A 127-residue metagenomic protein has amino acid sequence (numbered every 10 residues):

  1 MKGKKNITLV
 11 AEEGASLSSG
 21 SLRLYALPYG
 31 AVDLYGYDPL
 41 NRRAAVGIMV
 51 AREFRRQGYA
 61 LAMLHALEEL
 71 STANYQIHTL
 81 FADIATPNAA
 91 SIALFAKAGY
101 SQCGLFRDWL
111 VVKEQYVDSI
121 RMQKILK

Functional and structural regions predicted by a protein language model:
M1-R55, I125-K127: Acetyl-CoA-dependent GNAT
V50, R56-A73, A89-K97: Conserved acetyl-CoA-binding loop-helix of GNAT-fold acetyltransferases
A73-D83: Conserved GNAT acetyl-CoA-binding A-motif
F81-I84, S101-D118: Conserved catalytic-core motifs of GNAT/GCN5-like acyltransferases
F95, Y100, M122: Conserved active-site tyrosine of GNAT-family acetyltransferases
Q115-K127: Terminal substrate-recognition subdomain of acyl/acetyltransferases
